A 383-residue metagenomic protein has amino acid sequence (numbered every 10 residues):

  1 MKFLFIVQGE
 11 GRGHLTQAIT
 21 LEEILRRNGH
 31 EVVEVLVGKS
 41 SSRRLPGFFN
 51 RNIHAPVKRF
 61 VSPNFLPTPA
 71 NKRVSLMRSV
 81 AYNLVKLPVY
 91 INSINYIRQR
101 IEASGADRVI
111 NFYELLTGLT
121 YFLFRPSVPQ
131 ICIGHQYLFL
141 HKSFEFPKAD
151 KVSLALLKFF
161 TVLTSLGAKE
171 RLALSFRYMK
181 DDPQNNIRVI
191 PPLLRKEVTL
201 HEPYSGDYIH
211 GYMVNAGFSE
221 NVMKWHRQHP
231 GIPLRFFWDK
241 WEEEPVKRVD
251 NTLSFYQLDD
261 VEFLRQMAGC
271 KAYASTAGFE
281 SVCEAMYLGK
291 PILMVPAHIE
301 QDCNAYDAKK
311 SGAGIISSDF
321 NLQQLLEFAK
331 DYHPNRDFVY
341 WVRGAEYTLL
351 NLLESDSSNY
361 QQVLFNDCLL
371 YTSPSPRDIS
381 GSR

Functional and structural regions predicted by a protein language model:
V7-I19: A short, glycine/small-residue-rich beta-strand->loop->alpha-helix junction that serves as a flexible
G9, N28, V33-V85: Conserved nucleotide-sugar phosphate-binding/catalytic loop shared by glycosyltransferases and other
K72-R108, L115-L116: Conserved nucleotide-sugar donor-binding subdomain of glycosyltransferases
V109-F112, R265-N304: A donor-sugar binding/catalytic signature common to diverse glycosyltransferases and related nucleotide-sugar
V128-V189: Active-site-proximal region of nucleotide-activated glycan assembly enzymes, centered on histidine/acidic-rich loops
L193-G269: Donor-nucleotide binding loops and adjacent catalytic segments primarily of GT-B fold Leloir glycosyltransferases
A329-S373: C-terminal amphipathic helix plus adjacent low-complexity, charged tail appended to glycosyltransferase catalytic
Y371-R383: Single conserved hydrophobic/aromatic residue that forms the stacking wall/gate of nucleotide- or nucleobase-binding
